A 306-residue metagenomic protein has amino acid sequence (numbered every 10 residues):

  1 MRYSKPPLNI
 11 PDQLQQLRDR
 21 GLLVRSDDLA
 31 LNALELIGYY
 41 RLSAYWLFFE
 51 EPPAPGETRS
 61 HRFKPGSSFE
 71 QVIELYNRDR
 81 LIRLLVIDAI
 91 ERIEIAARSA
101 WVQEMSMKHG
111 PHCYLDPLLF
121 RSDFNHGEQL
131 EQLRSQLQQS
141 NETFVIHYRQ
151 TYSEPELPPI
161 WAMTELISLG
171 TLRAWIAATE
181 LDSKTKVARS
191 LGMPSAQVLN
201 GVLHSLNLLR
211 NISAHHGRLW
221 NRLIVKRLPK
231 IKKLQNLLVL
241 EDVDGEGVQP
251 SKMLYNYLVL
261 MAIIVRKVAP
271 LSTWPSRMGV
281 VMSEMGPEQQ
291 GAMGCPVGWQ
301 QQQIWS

Functional and structural regions predicted by a protein language model:
M1-L208, W220-S306: Extended intrinsically disordered or low-complexity regions, especially N/C-terminal cytosolic tails and loops, rather
H216: Acidic/aromatic/glycine-rich contiguous surface patches that form carbohydrate-binding/processing clefts and analogous
